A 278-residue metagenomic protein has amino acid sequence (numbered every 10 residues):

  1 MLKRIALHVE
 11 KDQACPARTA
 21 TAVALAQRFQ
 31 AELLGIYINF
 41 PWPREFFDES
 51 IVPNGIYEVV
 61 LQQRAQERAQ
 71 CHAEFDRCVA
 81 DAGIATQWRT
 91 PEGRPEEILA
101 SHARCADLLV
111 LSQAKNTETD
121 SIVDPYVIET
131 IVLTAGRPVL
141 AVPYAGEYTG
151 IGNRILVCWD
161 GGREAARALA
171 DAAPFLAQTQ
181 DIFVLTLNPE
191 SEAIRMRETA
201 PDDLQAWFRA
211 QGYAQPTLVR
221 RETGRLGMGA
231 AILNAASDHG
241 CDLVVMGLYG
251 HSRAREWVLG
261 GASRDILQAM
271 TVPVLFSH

Functional and structural regions predicted by a protein language model:
M1-G55, T134, I151-R221: Small/aliphatic-rich secondary-structure junction motif
R4, P43, D76-L109, A210-V244 (+2 more regions): Structural beta-alpha unit
R18, P95, D124, A165-A168 (+2 more regions): Amphipathic coiled-coil/heptad-repeat helices and related helical stalk/stem segments that mediate oligomerization
T19, A24-R28, I98-E147, A235-H278: Gly/Ser-rich helix-loop-strand patches that form or flank binding pockets for ribonucleotide-derived cofactors
L34-I36, R89, V110, L140 (+4 more regions): Hydrophobic/aromatic beta-strand patches that form the interior of the parallel beta-sheet core in alpha/beta enzyme
I36-I38, R89-G93, V142, L187 (+2 more regions): Conserved beta-strand termini and adjacent loop/short-helix elements that scaffold enzyme active sites in alpha/beta
G55-Q70: A short acidic, glycine-rich active-site loop that binds or catalyzes chemistry on phosphate/adenosine moieties
A73-A82, T119-P143, Q205, R209-P216: P-loop/Walker A phosphate-binding loop and immediately adjacent motor/lid segment at beta-alpha junctions
